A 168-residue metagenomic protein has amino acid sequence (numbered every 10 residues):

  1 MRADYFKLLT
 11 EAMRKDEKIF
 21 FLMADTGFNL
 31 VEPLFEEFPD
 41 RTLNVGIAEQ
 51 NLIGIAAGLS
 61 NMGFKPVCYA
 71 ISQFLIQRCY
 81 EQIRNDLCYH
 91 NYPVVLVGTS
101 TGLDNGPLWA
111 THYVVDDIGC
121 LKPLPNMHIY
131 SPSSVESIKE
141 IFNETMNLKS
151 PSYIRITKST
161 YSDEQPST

Functional and structural regions predicted by a protein language model:
M1-P166: Thiamine diphosphate
